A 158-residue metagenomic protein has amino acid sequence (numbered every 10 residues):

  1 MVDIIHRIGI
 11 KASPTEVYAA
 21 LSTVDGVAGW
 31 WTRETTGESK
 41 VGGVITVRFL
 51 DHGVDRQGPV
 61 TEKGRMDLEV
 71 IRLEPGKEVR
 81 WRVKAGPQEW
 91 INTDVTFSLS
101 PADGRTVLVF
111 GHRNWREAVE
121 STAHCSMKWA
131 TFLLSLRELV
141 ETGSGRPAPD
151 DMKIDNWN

Functional and structural regions predicted by a protein language model:
M1-P14: Terminal, regulation- and interaction-focused segments at domain boundaries
I5, E16, D25-R65, P149-D151 (+1 more regions): Short beta-edge strand/loop motif at the mouth of beta-sheet-based domains
H6-I8, M66-R72, T93-S100: Hydrophobic/aromatic beta-strand elements that line small-molecule binding cavities or substrate pockets in beta-rich
P14-T15, E38-S39, I71-K77, S98-V107: A short, structured loop/turn motif at beta-sheet edges
V17-L21, V27, I45, V70 (+4 more regions): Hydrophobic pocket/interface hotspot
V54-P75, V79-A85: Helix-adjacent hinge/juxtasegments
K84-L136, P147: Beta-strand/loop substructures that line and gate deep hydrophobic ligand-binding cavities in soluble
G143-G145: A short N-terminal helical cap/helix-turn-helix that marks the beginning of AMP-binding/adenylate-forming
